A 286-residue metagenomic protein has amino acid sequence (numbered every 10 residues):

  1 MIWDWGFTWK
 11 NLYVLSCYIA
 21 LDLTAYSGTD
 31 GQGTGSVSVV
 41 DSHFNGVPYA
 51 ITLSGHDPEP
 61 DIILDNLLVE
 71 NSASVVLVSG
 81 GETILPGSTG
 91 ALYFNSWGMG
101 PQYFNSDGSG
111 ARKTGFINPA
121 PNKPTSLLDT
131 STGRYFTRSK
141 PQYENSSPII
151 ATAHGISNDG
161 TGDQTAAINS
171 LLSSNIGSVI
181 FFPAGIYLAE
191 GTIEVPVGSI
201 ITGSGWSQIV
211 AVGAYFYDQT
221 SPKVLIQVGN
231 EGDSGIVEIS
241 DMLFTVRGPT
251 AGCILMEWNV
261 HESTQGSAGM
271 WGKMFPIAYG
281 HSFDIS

Functional and structural regions predicted by a protein language model:
M1-W3, F7-S178, Q208, A214-Q219 (+3 more regions): Extracellular "leader-to-stem" segments immediately downstream of a signal peptide or signal-anchor in secreted/lumenal
S170, V179-T192: C-terminal, well-structured subdomains that either form a transmembrane helix-short loop-helix hairpin in multi-pass
F181-P183, T202, V210: Beta-strand cores of modular interaction/reader domains in eukaryotic scaffold and signaling proteins, especially PDZ
A184-G185, G198, W206: Tight coil/turn sites that cap or link beta-strands
L188-I200, A211-S240, T245-T264: Extracellular beta-strand-rich solenoid/capping regions of secreted or surface-exposed proteins that bind or remodel
